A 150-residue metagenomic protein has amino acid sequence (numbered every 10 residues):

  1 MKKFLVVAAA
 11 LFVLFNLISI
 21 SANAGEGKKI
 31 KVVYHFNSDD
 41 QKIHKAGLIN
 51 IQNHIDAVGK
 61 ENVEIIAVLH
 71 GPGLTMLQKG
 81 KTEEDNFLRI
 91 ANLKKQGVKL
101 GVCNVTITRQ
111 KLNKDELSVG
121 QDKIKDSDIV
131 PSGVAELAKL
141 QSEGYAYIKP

Functional and structural regions predicted by a protein language model:
M1-A24: N-terminal export/membrane-targeting signals
S21-P150: Secreted/extracellular ectodomain signature
